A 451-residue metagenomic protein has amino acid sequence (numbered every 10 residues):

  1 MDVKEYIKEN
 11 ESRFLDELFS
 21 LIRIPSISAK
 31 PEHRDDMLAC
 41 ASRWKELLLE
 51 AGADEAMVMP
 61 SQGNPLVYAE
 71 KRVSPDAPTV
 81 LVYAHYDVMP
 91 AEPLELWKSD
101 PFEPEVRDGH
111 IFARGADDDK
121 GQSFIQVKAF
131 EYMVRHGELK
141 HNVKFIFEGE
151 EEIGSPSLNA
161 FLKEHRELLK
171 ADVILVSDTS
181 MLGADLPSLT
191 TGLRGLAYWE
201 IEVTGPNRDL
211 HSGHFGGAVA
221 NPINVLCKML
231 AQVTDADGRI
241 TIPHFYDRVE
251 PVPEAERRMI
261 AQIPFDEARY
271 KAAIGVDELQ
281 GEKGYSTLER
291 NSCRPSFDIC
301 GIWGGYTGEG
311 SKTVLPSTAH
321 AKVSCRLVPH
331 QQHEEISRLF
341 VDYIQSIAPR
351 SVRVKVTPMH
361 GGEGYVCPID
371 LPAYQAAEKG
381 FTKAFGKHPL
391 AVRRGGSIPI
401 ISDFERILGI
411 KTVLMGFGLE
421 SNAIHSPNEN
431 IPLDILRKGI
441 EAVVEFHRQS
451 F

Functional and structural regions predicted by a protein language model:
M1-L94, T318, K322, E335: N-terminal helical capping/dimerization or prosegment-like subdomains of hydrolases acting on amide or phosphate bonds
E50, G183-A184, T241-T318, P329-D342 (+2 more regions): An extended, acidic, His-containing surface patch that forms the Zn2+-binding/catalytic region of metallohydrolases
A77-F147, K438: Active-site metal-coordination/substrate-binding segment of hydrolases, especially metallo-dependent peptidases
D117, N207-D209, C325-H333, G362: A generic structural motif
K120-H136, S155-K163, P222-Q232: Active-site-proximal alpha-helical scaffold in enzymes
K140-N221: Histidine/acidic-residue-rich, glycine-tolerant segments that coordinate divalent metal ions
P206-D209, G213-Y270: Polar, glycine-rich mid-to-C-terminal structural blocks that act as macromolecule-binding/assembly scaffolds
